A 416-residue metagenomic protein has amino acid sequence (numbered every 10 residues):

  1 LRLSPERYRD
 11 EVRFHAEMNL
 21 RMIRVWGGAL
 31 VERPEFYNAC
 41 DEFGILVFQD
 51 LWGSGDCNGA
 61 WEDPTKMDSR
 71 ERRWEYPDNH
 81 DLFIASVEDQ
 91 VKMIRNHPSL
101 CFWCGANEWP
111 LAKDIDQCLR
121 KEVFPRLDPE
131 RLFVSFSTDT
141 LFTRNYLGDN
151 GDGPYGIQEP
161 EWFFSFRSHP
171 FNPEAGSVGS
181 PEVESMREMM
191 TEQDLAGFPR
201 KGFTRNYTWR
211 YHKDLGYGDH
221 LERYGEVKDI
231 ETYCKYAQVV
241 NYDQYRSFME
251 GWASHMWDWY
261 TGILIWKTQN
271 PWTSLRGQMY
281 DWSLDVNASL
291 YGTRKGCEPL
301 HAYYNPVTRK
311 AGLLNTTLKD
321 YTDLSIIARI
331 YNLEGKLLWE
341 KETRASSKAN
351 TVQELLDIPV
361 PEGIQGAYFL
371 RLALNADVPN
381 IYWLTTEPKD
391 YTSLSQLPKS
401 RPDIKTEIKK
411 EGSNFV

Functional and structural regions predicted by a protein language model:
L1-D56, Y76-F102, Y207-K235, V239-Y242: Active-site-adjacent substrate/metal-binding segments within catalytic domains of carbohydrate-active enzymes
R24, I84-P199: Active-site region of glycoside hydrolase catalytic domains
L30-R33, G55-C57, W109-K113, L141-T143 (+5 more regions): Flexible loop/turn segments at secondary-structure boundaries
N58-D78, G105, G335, E340-T343 (+1 more regions): Short beta-alpha connecting loops at secondary-structure transitions that line or flank enzyme active sites
W103, E159-T322, I327, L338: Substrate-binding clefts and catalytic carboxylate motifs of secreted carbohydrate-active enzymes
V286-G292, G296-Y304, V378-G412: Long, low-complexity ectodomains and other extracytoplasmic segments of secretory-pathway proteins
R309-D357, G366-N375, F415-V416: Beta-strand-rich binding/interaction modules
T317, V352-E354, I358-R401: Terminal connector regions
